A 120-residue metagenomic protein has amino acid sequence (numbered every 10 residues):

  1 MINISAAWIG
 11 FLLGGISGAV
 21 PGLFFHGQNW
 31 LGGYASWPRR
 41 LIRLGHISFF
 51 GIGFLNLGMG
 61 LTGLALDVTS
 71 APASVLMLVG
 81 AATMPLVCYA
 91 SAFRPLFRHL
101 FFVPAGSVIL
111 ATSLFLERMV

Functional and structural regions predicted by a protein language model:
M1-R43, F50-V120: Polytopic transmembrane helical bundles with strong interfacial aromatic enrichment
